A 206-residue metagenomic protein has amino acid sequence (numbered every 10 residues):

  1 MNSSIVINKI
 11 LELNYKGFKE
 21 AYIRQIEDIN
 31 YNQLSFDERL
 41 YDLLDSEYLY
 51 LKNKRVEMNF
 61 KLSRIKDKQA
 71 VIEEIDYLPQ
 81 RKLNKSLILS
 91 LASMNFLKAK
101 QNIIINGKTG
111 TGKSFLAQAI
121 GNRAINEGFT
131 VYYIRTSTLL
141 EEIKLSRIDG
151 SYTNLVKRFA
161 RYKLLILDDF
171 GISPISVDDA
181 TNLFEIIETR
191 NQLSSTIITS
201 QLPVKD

Functional and structural regions predicted by a protein language model:
L11, Y15-D67: Interdomain "pre-motor" coupling segment immediately N-terminal to P-loop NTPase/helicase cores
Y22, T130, I134, T138-A160 (+1 more regions): Replace "adjacent to P-loop NTPase cores in ATP/GTP-dependent enzymes" with "adjacent to NTP-binding cores
I75, A117, R135: Conserved hydrophobic/aromatic pocket- or pore-lining residues that grip, position, or stack substrates in active sites
I75-S90: N-terminal pre-P-loop "Q-motif" helix
A92-K100: Phosphate-binding P-loop
N102-I104, L164, S195: Residue-level preference for the first positions of well-ordered beta-strands
I105-F129: Walker A/P-loop
